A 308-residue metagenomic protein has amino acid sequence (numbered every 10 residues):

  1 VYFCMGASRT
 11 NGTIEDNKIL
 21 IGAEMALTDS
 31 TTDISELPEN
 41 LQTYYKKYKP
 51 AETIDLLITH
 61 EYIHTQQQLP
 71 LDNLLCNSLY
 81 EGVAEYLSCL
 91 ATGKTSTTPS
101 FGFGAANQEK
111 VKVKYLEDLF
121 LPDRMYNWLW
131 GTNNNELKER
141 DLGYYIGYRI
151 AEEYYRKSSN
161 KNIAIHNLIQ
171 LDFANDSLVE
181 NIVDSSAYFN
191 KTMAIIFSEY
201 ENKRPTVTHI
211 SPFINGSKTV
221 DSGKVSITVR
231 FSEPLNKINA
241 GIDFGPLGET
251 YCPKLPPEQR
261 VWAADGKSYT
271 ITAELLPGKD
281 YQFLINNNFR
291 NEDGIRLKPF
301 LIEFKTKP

Functional and structural regions predicted by a protein language model:
V1-F101: Acidic/His-rich structured neighborhood in mature extracellular/periplasmic domains
Y2, F103, I165-I169: Beta-strand segments within the central parallel beta-sheet cores of soluble alpha/beta enzyme folds
Y48-T53, L57, L74-S78, L137-D141 (+4 more regions): Soluble non-cytosolic domains of exported or imported proteins
Q68, C89, E152-R156, R290: Membrane-water interface at transmembrane helix exits
E81, E85-S88, Y148-A151, I165 (+2 more regions): Extracytoplasmic/secreted envelope proteins and their assembly/folding machinery, especially bacterial periplasmic
L90-D118, S159, I163: Short helix/loop segments within enzyme catalytic domains that coordinate or immediately flank catalytic cofactors
L116-S211: Pan-zinc metallopeptidase signature
S198-P308: Acidic, low-complexity Ser/Thr/Gly/Pro-rich repeat segments typical of extracellular/periplasmic and surface-exposed
